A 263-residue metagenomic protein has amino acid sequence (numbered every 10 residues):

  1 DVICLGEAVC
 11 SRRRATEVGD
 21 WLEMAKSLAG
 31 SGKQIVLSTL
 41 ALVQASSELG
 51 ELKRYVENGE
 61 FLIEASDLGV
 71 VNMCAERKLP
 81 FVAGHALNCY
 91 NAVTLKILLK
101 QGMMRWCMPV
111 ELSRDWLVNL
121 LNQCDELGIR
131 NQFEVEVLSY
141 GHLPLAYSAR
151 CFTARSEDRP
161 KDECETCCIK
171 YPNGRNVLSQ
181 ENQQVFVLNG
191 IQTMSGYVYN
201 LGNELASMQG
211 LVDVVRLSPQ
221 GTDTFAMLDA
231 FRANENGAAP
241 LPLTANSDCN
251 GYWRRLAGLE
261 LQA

Functional and structural regions predicted by a protein language model:
D1-I97, C107-A263: Active-site pocket-lining/capping segments in soluble small-molecule metabolic enzymes
K100-M104: A cross-taxonomic marker for long C-terminal extensions/tails that follow the last structured domain
